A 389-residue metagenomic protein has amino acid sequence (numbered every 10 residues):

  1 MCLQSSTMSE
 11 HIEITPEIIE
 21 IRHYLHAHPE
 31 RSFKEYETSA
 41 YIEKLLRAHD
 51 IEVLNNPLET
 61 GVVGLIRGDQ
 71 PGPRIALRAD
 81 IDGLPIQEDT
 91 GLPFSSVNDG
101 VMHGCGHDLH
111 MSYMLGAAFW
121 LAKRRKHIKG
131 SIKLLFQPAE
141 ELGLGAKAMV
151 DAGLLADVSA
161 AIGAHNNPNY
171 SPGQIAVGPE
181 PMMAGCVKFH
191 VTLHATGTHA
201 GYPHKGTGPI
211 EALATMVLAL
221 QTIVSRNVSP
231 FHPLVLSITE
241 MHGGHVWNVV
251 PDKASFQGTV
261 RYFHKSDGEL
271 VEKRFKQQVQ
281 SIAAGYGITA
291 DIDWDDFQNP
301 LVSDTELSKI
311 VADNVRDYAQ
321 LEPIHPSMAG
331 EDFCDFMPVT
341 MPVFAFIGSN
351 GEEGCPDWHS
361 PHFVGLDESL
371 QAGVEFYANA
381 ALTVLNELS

Functional and structural regions predicted by a protein language model:
C2-H103, D108, S112-L115, F119-I128: Acidic/His- and Gly-rich active-site-bordering loop/insert found across diverse amide/peptide-bond hydrolases
I14-I21, K34-L45, P73, V101 (+16 more regions): General structural feature for long, well-ordered alpha-helical segments within catalytic domains of soluble enzymes
L25, G64, L77, H107 (+8 more regions): Divalent metal-coordination and catalytic microenvironments
E30, D80-D82, A139, N167 (+3 more regions): Active-site beta-loop-alpha junctions enriched in small/polar residues
V62-V63, L84-I86, G91-M102, L109 (+3 more regions): Histidine/acidic-residue-rich, glycine-tolerant segments that coordinate divalent metal ions
A76-R78, F189, F344-S349: Non-cysteine beta-strand/loop elements that form the S-adenosyl-L-methionine
A214-S389: Metal-dependent amide/peptide-bond hydrolase catalytic core, centered on the "pita-bread" metallohydrolase fold
